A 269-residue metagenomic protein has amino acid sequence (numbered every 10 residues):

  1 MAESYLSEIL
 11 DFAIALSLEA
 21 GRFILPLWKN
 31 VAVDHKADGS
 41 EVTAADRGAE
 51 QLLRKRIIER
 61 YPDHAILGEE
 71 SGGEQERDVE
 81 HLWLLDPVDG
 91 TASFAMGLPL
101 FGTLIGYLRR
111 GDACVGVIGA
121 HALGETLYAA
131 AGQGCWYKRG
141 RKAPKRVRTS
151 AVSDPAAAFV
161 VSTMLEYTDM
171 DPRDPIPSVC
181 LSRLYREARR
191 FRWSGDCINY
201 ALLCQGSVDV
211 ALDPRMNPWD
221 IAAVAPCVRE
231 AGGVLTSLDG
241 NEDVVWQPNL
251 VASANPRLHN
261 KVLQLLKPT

Functional and structural regions predicted by a protein language model:
M1-L10, A15, P175, V179-R186 (+1 more regions): Oxyanion/phosphate-interacting regions
M1-V88, R257, L263-K267: N-terminal subdomain of lithium-sensitive/metallo-dependent phosphomonoesterases centered on the IMPase/IPPase/PAP
F23, D63-A65, R190, D209 (+1 more regions): Residue-level detector of anion-binding/catalytic polar loops
I24, D46, I57, T91 (+6 more regions): Residue-level signal for inorganic ion chemistry
K36, E69, W193-D196, L238: Conserved beta-strand termini and adjacent loop/short-helix elements that scaffold enzyme active sites in alpha/beta
E59, L67, E74-G134, R141 (+2 more regions): Active-site-adjacent structural elements in enzyme catalytic cores
A65, V115, F159, D209-V210: Short, Asp-centered acidic motifs that coordinate Mg2+ and/or phosphate in catalytic or ligand-binding sites
G106-Y200, P248-T269: Acidic beta-strand-loop-alpha-helix segment within the catalytic core of divalent metal-dependent phosphate-processing
